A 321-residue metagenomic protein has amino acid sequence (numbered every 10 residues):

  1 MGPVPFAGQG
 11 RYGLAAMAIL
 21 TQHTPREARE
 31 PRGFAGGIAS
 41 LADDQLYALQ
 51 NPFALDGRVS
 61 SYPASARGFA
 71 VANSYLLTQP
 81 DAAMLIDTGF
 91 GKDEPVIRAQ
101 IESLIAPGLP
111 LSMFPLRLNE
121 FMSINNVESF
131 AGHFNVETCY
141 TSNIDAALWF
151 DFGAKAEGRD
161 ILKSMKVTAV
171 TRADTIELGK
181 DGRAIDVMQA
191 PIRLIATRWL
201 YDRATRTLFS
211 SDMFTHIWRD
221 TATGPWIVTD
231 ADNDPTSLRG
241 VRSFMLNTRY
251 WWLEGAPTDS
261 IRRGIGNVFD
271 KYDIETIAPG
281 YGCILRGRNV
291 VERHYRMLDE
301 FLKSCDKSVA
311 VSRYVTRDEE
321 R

Functional and structural regions predicted by a protein language model:
G2, A7-A82: Zn-dependent metallo-beta-lactamase
R29, L41, Y140-T197, A256-P257 (+1 more regions): Metallo-beta-lactamase
Q45-N51, L85-D87, A184-Q189, L208-D212: Active-site-proximal beta-strand elements of phosphoester/diester hydrolases
D56, L118-N125, A146-W149, D174 (+4 more regions): Active-site environment of divalent metal-dependent phosphoester hydrolases
L77-P80, L178-K180, L200-A204: Active-site beta-strand termini and strand-to-loop segments that position acidic
I86-T88, P110-N119, C139-S142, L208-D212 (+2 more regions): Active-site neighborhood of phospho(di)ester-bond hydrolases with catalytic His/Asp-centered motifs
E102-I176, R296-E300: Active-site HxH/HxHxD metal-binding segment of metal-dependent hydrolases
I217-R321: Cap/insert and terminal regions of metallo-dependent hydrolase folds
